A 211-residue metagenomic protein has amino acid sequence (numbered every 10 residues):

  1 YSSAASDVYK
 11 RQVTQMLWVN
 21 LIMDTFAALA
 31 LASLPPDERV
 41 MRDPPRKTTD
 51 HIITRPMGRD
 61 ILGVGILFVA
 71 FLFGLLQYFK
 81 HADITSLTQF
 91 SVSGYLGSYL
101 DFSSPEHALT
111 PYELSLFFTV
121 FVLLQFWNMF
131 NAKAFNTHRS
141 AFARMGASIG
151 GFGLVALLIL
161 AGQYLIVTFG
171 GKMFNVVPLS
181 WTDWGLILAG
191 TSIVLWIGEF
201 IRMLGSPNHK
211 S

Functional and structural regions predicted by a protein language model:
Y1-A5, Y9: Single conserved hydrophobic/aromatic residue that forms the stacking wall/gate of nucleotide- or nucleobase-binding
S3, R42-A70, P105-F121, N136-L160: Soluble-to-membrane junctions at the N-terminal ends of transmembrane alpha-helices in multi-pass ion-transporting
S6-D7, Q77, Q163-S180: Transmembrane helix-loop junctions at the membrane interface of multipass transporters and ion channels
K10-F26, L109-L123: Alpha-helical transmembrane segments
L21-L29, S33, V122-F135, L160-Y164 (+2 more regions): Transmembrane alpha-helical segments that form the membrane-embedded catalytic/substrate-channel core of multi-pass
A30-R46, A132-R139, K210: Juxtamembrane helix-loop transition segments at the membrane interface in multi-pass membrane proteins
F73-Y95, T168-G171: Membrane-helix interface motif
D83-A108, P178: Membrane-interfacial helical/loop segments at transmembrane boundaries in membrane proteins
